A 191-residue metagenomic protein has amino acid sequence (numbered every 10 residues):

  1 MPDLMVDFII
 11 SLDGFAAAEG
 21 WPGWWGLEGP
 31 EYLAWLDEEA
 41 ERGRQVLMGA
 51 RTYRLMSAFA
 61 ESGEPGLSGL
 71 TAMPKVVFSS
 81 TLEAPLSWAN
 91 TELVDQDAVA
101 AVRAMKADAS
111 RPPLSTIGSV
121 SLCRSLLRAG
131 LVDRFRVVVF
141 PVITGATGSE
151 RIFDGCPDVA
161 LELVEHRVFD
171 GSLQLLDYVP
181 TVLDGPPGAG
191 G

Functional and structural regions predicted by a protein language model:
M1-G191: Enzymes that bind and transform nitrogen-containing heteroaromatic metabolites
